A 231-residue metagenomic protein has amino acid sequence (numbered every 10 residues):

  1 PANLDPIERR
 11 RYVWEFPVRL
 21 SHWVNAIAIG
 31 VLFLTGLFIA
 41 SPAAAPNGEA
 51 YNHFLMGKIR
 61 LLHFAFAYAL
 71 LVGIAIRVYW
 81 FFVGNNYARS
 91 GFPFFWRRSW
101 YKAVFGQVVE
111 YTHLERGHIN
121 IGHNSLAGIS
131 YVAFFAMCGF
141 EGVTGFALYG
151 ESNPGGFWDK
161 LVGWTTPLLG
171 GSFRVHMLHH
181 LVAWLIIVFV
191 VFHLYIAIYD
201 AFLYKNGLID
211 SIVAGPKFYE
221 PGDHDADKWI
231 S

Functional and structural regions predicted by a protein language model:
P1-S231: Membrane-embedded alpha-helical bundles that constitute the cytochrome b-like, heme-associated redox core of multi-pass
